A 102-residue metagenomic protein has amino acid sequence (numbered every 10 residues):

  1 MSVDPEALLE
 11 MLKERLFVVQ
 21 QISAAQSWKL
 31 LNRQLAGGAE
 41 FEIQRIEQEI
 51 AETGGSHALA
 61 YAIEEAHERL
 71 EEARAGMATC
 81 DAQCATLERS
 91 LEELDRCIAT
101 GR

Functional and structural regions predicted by a protein language model:
M1-Q21, A60, R102: Short, charge-rich amphipathic alpha-helices with coiled-coil/heptad character
S2-P5, L35-A36, E52-T53, R74 (+1 more regions): Intrinsically disordered, low-complexity segments enriched in small/polar residues
I22-K29, A62-L94: Amphipathic alpha-helical coiled-coil segments
W28-R69: Extended alpha-helical coiled-coil "stalk/arm" regions that act as elongated linkers or oligomerization scaffolds
L94-R102: Coiled-coil termination/hinge junctions
